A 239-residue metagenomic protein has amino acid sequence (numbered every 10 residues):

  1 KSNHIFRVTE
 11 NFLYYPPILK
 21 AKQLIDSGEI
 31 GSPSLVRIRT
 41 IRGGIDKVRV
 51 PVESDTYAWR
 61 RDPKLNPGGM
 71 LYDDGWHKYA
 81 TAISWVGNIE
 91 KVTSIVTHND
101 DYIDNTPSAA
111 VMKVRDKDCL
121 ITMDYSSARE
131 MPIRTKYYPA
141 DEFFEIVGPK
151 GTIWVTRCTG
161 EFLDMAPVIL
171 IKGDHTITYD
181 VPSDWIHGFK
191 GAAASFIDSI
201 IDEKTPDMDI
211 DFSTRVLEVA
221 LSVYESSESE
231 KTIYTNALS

Functional and structural regions predicted by a protein language model:
H4-I5, F12-I103, E230: Predominantly a Rossmann-like dinucleotide-binding segment in NAD(P)-dependent oxidoreductases
F6-V8, V155: Hydrophobic residues in well-ordered beta-strands that form the structural core
Y15, L19, W76-I83, H187-A194 (+1 more regions): A structural signal for well-ordered alpha-helical segments within the folded catalytic domains of diverse enzymes
K20, I45-V52, D104-T106, R134-Y137 (+2 more regions): Short aromatic-enriched loop/helix-cap "lid" or pocket-rim segments at secondary-structure transitions that line
Q23, S27, A166, S195-S239: C-terminal helix-rich "cap/oligomerization" subdomain common to oxidoreductases
D73, Y79-G160, K190-K204, N236-S239: Contiguous beta-strand/loop segments that form the cofactor/metal-binding neighborhood of enzyme cores
F144, E161-D174: Short polybasic amphipathic segments
T176-D184: C-terminal "lid/loop" region of Rossmann-like NAD(P)-dependent oxidoreductases
